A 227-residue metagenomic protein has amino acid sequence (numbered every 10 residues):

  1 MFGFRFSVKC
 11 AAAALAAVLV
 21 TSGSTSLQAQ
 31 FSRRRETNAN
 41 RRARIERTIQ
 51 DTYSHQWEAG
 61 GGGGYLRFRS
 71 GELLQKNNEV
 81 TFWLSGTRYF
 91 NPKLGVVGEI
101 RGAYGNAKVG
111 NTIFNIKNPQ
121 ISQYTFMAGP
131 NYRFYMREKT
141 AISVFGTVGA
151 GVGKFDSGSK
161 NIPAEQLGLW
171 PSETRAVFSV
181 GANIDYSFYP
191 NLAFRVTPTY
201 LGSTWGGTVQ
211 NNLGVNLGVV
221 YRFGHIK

Functional and structural regions predicted by a protein language model:
V18-L27: C-terminal segment of classical bacterial N-terminal signal peptides
L27-T87, G224: Short glycine/proline- and aromatic-enriched beta-strand/turn motifs that initiate or cap beta-hairpins
H55, K76-F82, Q120-F126, S172-F178 (+1 more regions): Residues that define the transmembrane beta-barrel architecture of outer-membrane proteins
W57, K93-G98, R137-T140, Y186-F194 (+1 more regions): Repeated loop/turn-to-beta-strand initiation elements of outer-membrane beta-barrel proteins
G61-G63, L84-R88, A128-Y132, V148-A150 (+3 more regions): Residues on the lipid-exposed face of transmembrane beta-strands in outer-membrane beta-barrel proteins
R69-E72, V109-P119, P163-W170, L201-G207: Extracellular loop and loop/strand-boundary signature of outer-membrane beta-barrel proteins
T87-R88, P92-P163, N216: Gram-negative (and chloroplast) outer-membrane scaffold detector with strong preference for beta-barrel transmembrane
N211-K227: Outer-membrane beta-barrel "beta-signal"
